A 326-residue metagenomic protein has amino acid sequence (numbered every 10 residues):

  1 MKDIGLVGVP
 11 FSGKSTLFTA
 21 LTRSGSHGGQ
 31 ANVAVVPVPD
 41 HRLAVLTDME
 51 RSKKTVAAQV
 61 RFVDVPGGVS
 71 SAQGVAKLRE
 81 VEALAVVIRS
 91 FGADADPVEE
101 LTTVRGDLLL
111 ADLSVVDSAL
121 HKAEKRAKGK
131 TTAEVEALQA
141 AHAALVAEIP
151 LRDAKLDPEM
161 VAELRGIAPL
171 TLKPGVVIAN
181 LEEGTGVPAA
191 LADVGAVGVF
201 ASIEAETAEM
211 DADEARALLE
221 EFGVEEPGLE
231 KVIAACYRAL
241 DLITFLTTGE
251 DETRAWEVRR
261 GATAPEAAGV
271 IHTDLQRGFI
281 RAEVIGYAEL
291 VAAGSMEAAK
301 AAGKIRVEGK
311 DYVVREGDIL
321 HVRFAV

Functional and structural regions predicted by a protein language model:
M1-P97, V116: Conserved G1/Walker A P-loop phosphate-binding module
K2-F18, T22, A31, H121-V326: C-terminal-of-GTPase-core extension/linker across diverse P-loop GTPases
V36-P39, D64-S70, R79-E134, A144-D157 (+1 more regions): Conserved Switch II/interswitch segment of TRAFAC-class P-loop GTPases
